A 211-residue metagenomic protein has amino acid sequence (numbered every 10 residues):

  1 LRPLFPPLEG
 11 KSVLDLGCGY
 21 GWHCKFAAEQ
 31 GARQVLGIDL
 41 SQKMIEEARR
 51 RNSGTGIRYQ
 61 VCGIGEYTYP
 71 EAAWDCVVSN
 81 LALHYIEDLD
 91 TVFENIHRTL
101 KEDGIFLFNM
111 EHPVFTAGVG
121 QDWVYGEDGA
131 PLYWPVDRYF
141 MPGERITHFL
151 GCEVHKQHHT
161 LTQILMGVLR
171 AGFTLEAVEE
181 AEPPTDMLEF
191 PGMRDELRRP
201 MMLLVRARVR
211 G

Functional and structural regions predicted by a protein language model:
L1-K11, F26: Conserved alpha-helix/loop element of class I SAM-dependent methyltransferases that forms part of the SAM/SAH-binding
L14-L16, Y20-Y67: Class I SAM-dependent methyltransferase SAM/SAH-binding core
G65-V77: A short acidic, Gly/Pro-enriched loop at the edge of an enzyme's catalytic core that lines a small-molecule cofactor
D75-L89: A short SAM/SAH-binding and catalytic strip from SAM-dependent methyltransferases
D90-I105: A short glycine-rich, Lys/Arg-flanked "PGG" loop and its adjoining helix->strand segment in the class I
I105-G143: Conserved class I S-adenosyl-L-methionine
M110, V114-A117, Q121, H148-T162: Acceptor-substrate binding/catalytic loop of class I
K156-V178: Short alpha-helix
